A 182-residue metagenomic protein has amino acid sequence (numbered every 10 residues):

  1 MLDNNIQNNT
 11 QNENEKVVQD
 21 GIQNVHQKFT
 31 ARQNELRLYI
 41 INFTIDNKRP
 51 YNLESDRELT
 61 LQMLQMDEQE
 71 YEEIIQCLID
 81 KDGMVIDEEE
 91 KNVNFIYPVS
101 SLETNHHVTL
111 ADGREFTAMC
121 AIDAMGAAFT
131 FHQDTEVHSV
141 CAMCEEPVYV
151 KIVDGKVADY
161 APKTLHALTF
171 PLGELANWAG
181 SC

Functional and structural regions predicted by a protein language model:
L2-N9, F116, D134-E136, P147-C182: Long, low-complexity, charge-rich intrinsically disordered regions
I6-F43: Short alpha-helical segments that sit at the start of domains
D46-Q62: Short acidic, hydrophobic short linear motifs in intrinsically disordered regions
D46-R49, T130-H138: Short helix-capping/linker segments at secondary-structure and domain boundaries
M63-D80: Short amphipathic alpha-helical interaction segments
I79-E90: A short, conserved structural fragment
F95-D134: Short, amphipathic alpha-helical interaction segments positioned at domain boundaries
C141-C144: Short cysteine-rich clusters marking metal-coordination/redox-active sites
